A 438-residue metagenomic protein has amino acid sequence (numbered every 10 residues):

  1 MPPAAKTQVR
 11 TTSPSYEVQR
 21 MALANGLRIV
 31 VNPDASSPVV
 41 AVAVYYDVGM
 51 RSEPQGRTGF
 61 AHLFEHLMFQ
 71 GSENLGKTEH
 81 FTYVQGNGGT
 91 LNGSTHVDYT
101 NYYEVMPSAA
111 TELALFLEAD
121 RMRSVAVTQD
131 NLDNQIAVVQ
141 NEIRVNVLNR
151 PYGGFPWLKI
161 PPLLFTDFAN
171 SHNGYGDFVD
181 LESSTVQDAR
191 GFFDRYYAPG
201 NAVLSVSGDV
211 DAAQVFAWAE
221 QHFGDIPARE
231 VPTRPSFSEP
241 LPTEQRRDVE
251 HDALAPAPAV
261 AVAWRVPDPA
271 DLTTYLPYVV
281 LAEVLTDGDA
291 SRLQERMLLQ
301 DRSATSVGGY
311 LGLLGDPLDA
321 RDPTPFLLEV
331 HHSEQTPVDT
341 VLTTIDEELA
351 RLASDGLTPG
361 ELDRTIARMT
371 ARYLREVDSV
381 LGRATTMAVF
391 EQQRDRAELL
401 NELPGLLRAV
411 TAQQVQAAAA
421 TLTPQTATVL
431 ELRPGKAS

Functional and structural regions predicted by a protein language model:
P2-K6, T166, G174, P199 (+2 more regions): An aromatic/glycine/proline-enriched structural segment found at the starts of mature extracellular/organellar domains
P2-T11, V203-S205, H331, L352 (+1 more regions): C-terminal regions of mature proteins
A5-P38: N- or domain-start disorder-to-order transition segments that initiate the globular core
G26, D34-V84, L272-L285, Q294-M297: Active/ligand-binding-proximal structured segments within catalytic/core domains that scaffold catalytic residues
G26, V44, H62, V84 (+13 more regions): Buried hydrophobic packing residues in well-ordered domains
Y46, S72-E73, K77-F192, E347 (+1 more regions): Acidic/histidine-enriched segments that form metal/cofactor-coordinating and catalytic pocket/exosite environments
N141-K159, S238-A257, L299-Y310, D355-N401 (+1 more regions): Short acidic/His-enriched helical or mixed secondary-structure segments at domain edges of catalytic enzymes and some
A261-A263, T286-H331: A structural supersecondary motif
